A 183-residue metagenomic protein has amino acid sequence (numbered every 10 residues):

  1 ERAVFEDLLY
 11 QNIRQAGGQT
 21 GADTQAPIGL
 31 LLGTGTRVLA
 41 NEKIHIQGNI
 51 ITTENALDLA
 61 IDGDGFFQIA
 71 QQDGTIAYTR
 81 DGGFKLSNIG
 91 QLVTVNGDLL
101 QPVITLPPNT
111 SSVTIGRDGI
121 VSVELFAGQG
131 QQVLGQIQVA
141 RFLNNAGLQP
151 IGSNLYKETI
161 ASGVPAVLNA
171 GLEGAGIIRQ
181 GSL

Functional and structural regions predicted by a protein language model:
E1-F5: Alpha-helical heptad-repeat coiled-coil segments that mediate oligomerization/polymerization in large
D7-L8, S182: Residue-level recognition of specific faces of alpha-helices
L9-Q19: Glycine-rich loop at the start of a catalytic domain that most often binds anionic cofactors/ligands
G17-L125: Small-polar (Ser/Thr/Gly)-enriched, low-hydrophobicity segments that adopt extended beta-strand/coil conformations
G83, Q91, V95-S182: Amphipathic alpha-helical assembly segments
